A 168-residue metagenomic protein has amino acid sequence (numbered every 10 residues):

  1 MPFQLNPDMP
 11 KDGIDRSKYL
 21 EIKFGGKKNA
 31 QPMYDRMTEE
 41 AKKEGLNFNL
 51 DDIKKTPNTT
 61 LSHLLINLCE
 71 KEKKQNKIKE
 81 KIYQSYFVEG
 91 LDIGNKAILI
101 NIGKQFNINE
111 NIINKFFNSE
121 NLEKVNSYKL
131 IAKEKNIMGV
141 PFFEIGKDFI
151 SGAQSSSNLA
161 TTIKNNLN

Functional and structural regions predicted by a protein language model:
M1-F3, N67-N168: C-terminal cap of thioredoxin/glutaredoxin-like
M1-Y86: Structural alpha/beta surface segment adjacent to cysteine/selenocysteine redox centers across thiol/disulfide enzymes
